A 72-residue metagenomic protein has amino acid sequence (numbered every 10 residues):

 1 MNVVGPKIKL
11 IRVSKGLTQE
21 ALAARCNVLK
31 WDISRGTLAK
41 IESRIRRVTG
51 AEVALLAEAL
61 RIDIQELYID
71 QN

Functional and structural regions predicted by a protein language model:
M1-K15: A short, Lys/Arg-rich alpha-helix, primarily the initiator
I8, Q19, R35, G50-V53: Helix-turn-helix DNA-binding elements, focusing on the entry/boundary residues of the two helices that contact DNA
I11-S14, A21, K40, E58 (+1 more regions): Short, charged recognition helix plus adjacent turn of helix-turn-helix-like nucleic-acid-binding domains
L17-K40: Short alpha-helical DNA-recognition segment
C26, E42, E52, Q71: DNA major-groove recognition helix of helix-turn-helix
I45, T49-E66: DNA major-groove recognition helix of helix-turn-helix/homeodomain DNA-binding modules
